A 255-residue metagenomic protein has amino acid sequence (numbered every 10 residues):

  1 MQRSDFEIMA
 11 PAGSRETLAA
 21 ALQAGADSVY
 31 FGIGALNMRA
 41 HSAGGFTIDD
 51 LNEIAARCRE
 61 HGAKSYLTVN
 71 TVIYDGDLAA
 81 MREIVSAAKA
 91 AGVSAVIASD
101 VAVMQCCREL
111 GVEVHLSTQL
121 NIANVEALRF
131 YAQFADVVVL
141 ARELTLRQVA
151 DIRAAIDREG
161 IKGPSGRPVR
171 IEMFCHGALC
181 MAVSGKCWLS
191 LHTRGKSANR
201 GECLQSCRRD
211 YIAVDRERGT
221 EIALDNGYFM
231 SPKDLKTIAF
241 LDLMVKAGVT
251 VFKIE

Functional and structural regions predicted by a protein language model:
Q2-I122, E126, R147-V149, R153-V251: Active-site pocket-lining/capping segments in soluble small-molecule metabolic enzymes
A135: A conserved catalytic-loop motif detector
V138-V139: Acidic, glycine-enriched active-site microenvironments
K253-E255: Terminal or standalone catalytic/regulatory effector modules within metabolic enzymes and repeat proteins
